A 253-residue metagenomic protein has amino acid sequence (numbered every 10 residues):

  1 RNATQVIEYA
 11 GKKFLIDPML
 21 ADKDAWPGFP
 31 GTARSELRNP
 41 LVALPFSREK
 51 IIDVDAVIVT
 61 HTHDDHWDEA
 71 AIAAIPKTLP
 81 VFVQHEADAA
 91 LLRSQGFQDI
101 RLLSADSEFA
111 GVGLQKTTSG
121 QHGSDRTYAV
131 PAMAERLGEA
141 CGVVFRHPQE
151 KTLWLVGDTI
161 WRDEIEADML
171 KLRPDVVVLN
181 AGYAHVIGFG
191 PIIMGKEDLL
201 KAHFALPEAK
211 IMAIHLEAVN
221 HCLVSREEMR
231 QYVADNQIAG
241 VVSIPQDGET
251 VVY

Functional and structural regions predicted by a protein language model:
A3, A21-K23, T62-W67, A89-L91 (+7 more regions): Active-site environment of divalent metal-dependent phosphoester hydrolases
I7, D17, H61, D68 (+4 more regions): Divalent metal-coordination and catalytic microenvironments
K12-F14, D55-A56, P80, K151-L153 (+2 more regions): Structural motif
K12-I58, E69-A74, D125-A129, I160-K171: Pre-active-site segment of Zn-dependent metallo-hydrolases
K13-D17, L114-G120, T152-D158: Active-site-proximal beta-strand elements of phosphoester/diester hydrolases
A25-P27, P45-F109, G123-S124: Active-site HxH/HxHxD metal-binding segment of metal-dependent hydrolases
P40, T159-D247: Cap/insert and terminal regions of metallo-dependent hydrolase folds
V83-E150, Q231-Y253: Metallo-beta-lactamase
